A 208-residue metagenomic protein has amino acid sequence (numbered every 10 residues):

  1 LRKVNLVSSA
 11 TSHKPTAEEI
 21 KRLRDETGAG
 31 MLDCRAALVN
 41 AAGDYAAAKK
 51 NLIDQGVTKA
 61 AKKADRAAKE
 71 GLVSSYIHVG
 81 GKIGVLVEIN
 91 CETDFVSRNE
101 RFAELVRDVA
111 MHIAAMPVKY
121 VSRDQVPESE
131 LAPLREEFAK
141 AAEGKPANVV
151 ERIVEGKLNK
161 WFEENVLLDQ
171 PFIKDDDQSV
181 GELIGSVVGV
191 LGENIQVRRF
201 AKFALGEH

Functional and structural regions predicted by a protein language model:
R2-H208: N-terminal assembly/interaction segments in proteins that build large macromolecular machines
